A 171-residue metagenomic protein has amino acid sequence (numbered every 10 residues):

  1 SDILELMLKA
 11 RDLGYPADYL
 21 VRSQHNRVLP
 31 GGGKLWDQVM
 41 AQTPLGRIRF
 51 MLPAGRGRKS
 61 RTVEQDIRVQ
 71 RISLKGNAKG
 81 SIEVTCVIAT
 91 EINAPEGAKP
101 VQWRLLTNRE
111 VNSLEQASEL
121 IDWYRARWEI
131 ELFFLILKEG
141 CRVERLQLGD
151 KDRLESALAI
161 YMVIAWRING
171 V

Functional and structural regions predicted by a protein language model:
S1-V171: Single, function-defining residue in the core of a domain
